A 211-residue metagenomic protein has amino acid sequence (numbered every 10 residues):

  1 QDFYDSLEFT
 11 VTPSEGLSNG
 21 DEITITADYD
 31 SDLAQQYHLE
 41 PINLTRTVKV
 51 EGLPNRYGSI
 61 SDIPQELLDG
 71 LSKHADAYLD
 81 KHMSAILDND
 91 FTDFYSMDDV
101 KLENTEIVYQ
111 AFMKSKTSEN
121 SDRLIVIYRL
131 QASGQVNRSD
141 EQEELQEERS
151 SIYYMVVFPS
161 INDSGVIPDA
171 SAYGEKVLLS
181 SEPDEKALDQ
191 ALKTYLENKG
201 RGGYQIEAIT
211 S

Functional and structural regions predicted by a protein language model:
Q1-S84, G134: Beta-rich interaction/scaffold domains
E8, H38, N89, K199-G202: Short, flexible coil/linker elements and helix-boundary hinge sites characteristic of intrinsically disordered
F9, I25, M97, L102 (+4 more regions): Hydrophobic transmembrane signal anchors and adjacent membrane-proximal interface regions, especially in viral
V11, V50, V126-Y128, V156: Generic structural hydrophobic/aromatic packing signal, biased to beta-strands
E15, N19-D28, E106-E143: Exposed beta-strand-loop-beta-strand "reactive/processing" segments of non-cytosolic proteins
H38-N55, V136-E175: A short, surface-exposed beta-strand/turn
L67-S118, Q190, N198: Short Lys/Arg-enriched alpha/beta "domain-start" segment
I152, F158-S211: Hydrophilic extracytoplasmic domains
